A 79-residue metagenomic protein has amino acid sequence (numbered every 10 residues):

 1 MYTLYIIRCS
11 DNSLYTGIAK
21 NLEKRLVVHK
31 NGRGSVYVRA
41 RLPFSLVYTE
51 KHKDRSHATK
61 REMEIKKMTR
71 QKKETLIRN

Functional and structural regions predicted by a protein language model:
M1-H52, S56-K66, R70-N79: GIY-YIG nuclease catalytic motif and its immediate N-terminal context
